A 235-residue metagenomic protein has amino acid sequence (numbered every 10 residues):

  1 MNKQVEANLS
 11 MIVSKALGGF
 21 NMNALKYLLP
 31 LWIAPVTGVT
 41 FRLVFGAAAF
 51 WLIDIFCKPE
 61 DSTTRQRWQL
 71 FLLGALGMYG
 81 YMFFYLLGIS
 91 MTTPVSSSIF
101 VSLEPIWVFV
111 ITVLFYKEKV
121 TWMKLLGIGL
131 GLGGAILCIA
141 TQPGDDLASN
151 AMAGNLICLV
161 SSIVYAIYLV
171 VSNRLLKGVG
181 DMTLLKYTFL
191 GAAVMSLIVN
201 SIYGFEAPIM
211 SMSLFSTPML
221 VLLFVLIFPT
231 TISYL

Functional and structural regions predicted by a protein language model:
M1-F41, L147-R174, V194, I198: Glycine-/small-residue-enriched transmembrane alpha-helix faces in small-molecule transporters and effluxers
S14-W32, F45, F83-T92, F100 (+3 more regions): Juxtamembrane C-cap of transmembrane helices in multi-pass membrane transport proteins
N21-M22, W51-V101, L137, L226-L235: Specific transmembrane alpha-helical segments of multi-pass solute transporters/efflux pumps, especially DMT/EamA
N23-L31, S90, I139-A151, S201-T217 (+1 more regions): Membrane-interface helix termini and inter-helical loops of multi-pass transporters
L28, G38, G88, L114-Y116 (+4 more regions): Hydrophobic/aromatic residues within transmembrane alpha-helices of multi-pass small-molecule transporters
P30-G80, W107, V164-V171, L185-E206: Transmembrane alpha-helices of multi-pass small-molecule transport proteins
A49, D54-D61, E104-G129: C-terminal transmembrane-helix exit sites in multi-pass transporters
F50, F71, V120-Q142, S162 (+1 more regions): Hydrophobic transmembrane alpha-helices of multi-pass small-molecule transport proteins
